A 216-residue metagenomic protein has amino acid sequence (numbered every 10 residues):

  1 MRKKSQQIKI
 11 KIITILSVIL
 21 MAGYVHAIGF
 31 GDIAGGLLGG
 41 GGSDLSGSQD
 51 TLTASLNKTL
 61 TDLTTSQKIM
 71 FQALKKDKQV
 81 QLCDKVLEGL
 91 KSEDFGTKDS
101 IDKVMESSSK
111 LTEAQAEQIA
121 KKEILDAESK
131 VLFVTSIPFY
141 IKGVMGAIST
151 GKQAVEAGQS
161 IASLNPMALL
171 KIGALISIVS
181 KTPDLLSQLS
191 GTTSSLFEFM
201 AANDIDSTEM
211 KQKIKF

Functional and structural regions predicted by a protein language model:
R2-I13: Bacterial N-terminal signal peptides that target proteins for export
A22-V25: N-terminal signal peptide c-region/cleavage motif recognized by signal peptidases
I28-I101, K213-F216: Immediate post-signal-peptide N-terminus of mature secreted/exported proteins
I101-F216: Extended amphipathic alpha-helical interaction segments
